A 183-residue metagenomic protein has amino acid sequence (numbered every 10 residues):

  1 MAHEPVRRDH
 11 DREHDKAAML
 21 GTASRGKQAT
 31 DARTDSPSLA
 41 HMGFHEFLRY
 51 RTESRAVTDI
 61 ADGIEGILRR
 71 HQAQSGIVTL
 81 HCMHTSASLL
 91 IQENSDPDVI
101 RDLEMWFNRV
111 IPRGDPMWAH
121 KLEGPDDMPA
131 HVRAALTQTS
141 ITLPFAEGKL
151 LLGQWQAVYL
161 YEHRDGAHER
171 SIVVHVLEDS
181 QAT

Functional and structural regions predicted by a protein language model:
A2-R8, K16-G21, R25-T183: Active-site histidine-anchored catalytic micro-motif
